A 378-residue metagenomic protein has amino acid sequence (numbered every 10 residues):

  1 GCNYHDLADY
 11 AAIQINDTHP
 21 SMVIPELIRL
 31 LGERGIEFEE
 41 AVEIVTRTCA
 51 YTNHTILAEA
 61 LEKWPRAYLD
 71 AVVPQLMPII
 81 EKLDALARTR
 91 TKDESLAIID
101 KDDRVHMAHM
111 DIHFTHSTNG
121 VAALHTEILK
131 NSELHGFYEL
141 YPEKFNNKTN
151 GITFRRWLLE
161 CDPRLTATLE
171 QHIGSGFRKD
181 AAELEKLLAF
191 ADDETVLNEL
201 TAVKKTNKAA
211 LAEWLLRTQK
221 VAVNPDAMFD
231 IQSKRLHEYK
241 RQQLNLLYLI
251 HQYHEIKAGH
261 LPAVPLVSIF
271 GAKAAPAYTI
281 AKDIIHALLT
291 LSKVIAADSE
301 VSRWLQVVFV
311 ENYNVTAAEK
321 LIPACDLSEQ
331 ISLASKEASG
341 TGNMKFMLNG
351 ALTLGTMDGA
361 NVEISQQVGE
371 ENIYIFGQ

Functional and structural regions predicted by a protein language model:
C2-A8, L31-E43, T55, E59 (+9 more regions): Secondary-structure transition/capping motifs at alpha-helix termini and the adjoining loop/turn into the next element
Y4-I15, I24-G32, E62, R66 (+8 more regions): Glycine- and acidic
T18-I24, C49-E59, H125-I128, F154-W157 (+7 more regions): Flexible loop/turn segments at secondary-structure boundaries
G32-P78, G340-Q378: Catalytic or ion-translocation cores adjacent to nucleophile or general acid/base/metal-coordination motifs in diverse
C49, I56, K205-A318: Long, K/E/R/D-enriched contiguous segments that form extended
W64-N119, A123, E127: Polar, glycine-rich mid-to-C-terminal structural blocks that act as macromolecule-binding/assembly scaffolds
G136-L187, P323-A324, I331-Q378: Catalytic binding pocket for nucleotide-activated donors in carbohydrate/polymer assembly enzymes
C161-F229: Extended, charge-enriched "interface" segments that sit outside catalytic cores
